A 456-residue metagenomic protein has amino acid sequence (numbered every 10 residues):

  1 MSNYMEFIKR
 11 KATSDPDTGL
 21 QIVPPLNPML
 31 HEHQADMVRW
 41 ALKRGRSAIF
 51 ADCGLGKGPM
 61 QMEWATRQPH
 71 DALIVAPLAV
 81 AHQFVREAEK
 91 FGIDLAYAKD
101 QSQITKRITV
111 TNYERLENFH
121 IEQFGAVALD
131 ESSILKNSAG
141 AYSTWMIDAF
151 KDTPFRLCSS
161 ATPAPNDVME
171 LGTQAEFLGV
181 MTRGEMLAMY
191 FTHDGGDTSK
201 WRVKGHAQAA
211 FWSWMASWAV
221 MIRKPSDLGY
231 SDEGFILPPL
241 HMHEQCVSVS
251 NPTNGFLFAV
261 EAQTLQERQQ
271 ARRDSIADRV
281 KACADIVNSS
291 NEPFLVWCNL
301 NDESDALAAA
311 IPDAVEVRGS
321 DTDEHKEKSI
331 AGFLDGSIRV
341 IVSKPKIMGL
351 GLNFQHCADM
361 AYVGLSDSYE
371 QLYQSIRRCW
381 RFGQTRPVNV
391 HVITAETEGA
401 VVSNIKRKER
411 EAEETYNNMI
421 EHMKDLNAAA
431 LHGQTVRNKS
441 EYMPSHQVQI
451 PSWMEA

Functional and structural regions predicted by a protein language model:
A12-F50: Conserved pre-motif I regulatory segment
R44-W64: Walker A/P-loop
G58-M60, P69-K90, P165-E170, N299-N301: Conserved Walker A/P-loop ATP-binding site and its immediately adjacent core in helicase/helicase-like ATPase domains
H70-A72, K90, A126, I134 (+2 more regions): Conserved P-loop NTPase motor "coupling/switch" region that bridges the ATPase
Q123-A128, E170-T173, L352-L365, V388-V392: A short beta-strand element within the Helicase C-terminal
R272-N299: Conserved interdomain hinge at the start of the Helicase C-terminal
L295-W297, D305-A306, P312-M348: Conserved helicase ATPase core of P-loop NTP-dependent helicases/translocases
D367-A456: A conserved SF2-helicase RecA2
